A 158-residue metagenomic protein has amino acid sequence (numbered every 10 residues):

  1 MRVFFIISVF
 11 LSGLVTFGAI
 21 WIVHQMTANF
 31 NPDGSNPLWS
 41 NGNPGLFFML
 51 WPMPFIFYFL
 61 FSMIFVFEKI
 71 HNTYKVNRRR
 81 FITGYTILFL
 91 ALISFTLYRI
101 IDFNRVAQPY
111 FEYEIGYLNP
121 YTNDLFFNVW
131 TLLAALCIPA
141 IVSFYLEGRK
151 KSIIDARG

Functional and structural regions predicted by a protein language model:
M1-F10, N43-F48, I82: Juxtamembrane interface helix immediately N-terminal to a transmembrane segment
M1-V3, H24-S35, Y74-F89, I138: Hydrophobic alpha-helical transmembrane segments
I6-I20, R79-I101: Hydrophobic alpha-helical membrane-insertion segments
L14-A28, V129: Alpha-helical transmembrane segments of multi-pass membrane proteins
M26-M49, I93-F127: Interfacial non-cytosolic loop connecting adjacent transmembrane helices
G34-N72: Alpha-helical transmembrane segments and their immediate interhelical/interface regions in integral membrane proteins
M53-F59, F89-I93, T131-I141: Hydrophobic alpha-helical transmembrane segments of multipass integral membrane proteins
I64-Y74, I100-N104, L132-G158: Cytosolic juxtamembrane helix at the C-terminal end of the final transmembrane segment
